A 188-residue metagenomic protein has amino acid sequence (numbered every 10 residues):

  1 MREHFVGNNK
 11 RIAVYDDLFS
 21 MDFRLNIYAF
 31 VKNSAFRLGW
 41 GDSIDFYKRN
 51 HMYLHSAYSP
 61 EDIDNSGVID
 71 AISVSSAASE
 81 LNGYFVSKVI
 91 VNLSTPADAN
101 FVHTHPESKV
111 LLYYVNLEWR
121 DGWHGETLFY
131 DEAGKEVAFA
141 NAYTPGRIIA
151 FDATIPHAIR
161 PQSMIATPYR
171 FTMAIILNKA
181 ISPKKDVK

Functional and structural regions predicted by a protein language model:
M1-N82: Non-heme Fe(II)/2-oxoglutarate
G41, V187-K188: Short, flexible loop/turn segments with low-complexity composition
L81-V187: Catalytic core of non-heme Fe(II) oxygenases with the double-stranded beta-helix
